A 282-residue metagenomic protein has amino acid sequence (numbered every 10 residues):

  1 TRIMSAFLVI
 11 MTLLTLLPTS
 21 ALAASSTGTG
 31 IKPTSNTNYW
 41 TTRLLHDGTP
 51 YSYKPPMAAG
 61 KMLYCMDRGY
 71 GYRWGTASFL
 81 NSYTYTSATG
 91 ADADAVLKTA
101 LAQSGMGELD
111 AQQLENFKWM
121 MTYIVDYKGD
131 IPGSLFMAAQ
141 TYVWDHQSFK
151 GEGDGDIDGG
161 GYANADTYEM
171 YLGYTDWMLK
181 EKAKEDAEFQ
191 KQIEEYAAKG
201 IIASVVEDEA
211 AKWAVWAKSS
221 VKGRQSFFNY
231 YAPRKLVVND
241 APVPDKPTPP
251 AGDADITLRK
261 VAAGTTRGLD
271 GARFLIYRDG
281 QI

Functional and structural regions predicted by a protein language model:
M4-F7, L13-L22: C-terminal segment of classical bacterial N-terminal signal peptides
M11-T12, L22-A24, G105-A111, E115-D126 (+1 more regions): Solvent-exposed loop/turn and edge beta-strand elements of beta-rich ligand-binding domains
A24-V243: Short, surface-exposed polybasic-aromatic patches that bind anionic ligands, especially phosphate groups
